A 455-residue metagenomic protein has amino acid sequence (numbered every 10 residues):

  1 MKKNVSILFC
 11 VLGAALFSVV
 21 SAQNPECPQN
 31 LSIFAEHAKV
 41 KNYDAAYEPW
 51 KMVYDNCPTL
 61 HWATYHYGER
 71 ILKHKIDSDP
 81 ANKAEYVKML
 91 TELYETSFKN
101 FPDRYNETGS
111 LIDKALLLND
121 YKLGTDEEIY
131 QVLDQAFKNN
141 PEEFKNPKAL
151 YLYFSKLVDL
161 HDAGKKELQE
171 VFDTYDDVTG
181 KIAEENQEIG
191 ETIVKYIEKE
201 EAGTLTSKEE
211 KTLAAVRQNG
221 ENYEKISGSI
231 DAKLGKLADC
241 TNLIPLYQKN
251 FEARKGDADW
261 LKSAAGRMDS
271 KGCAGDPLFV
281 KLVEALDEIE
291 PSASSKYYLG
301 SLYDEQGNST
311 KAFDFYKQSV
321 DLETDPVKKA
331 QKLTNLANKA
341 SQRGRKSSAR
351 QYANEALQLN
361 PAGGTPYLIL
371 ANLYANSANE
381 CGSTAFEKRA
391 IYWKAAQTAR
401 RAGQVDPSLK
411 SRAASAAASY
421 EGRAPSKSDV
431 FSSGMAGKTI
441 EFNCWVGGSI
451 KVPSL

Functional and structural regions predicted by a protein language model:
M1-C27, E69, N308: Bacterial Sec-dependent N-terminal signal peptides
Q23-L278, I289-E290, A414-Y420, V430 (+1 more regions): Preference for long, solvent-exposed alpha-helical segments and helix-linker "stalks"
A35, R70, L116, S301-L302 (+3 more regions): Residue-level recognition of tetratricopeptide repeat
K51, E95, D134, Q248 (+5 more regions): Alpha-solenoid helical repeat scaffolds
H66-G68, D113, Y298, N335 (+1 more regions): Canonical tetratricopeptide repeat
E128, C273-L278, N308-D314, R343-Q351 (+1 more regions): Structural signature of tandem alpha-helical TPR/SEL1-like repeats, specifically the intra-repeat loop/turn
Y297-S309, Y316-G364: Alpha-helical adaptor scaffolds
